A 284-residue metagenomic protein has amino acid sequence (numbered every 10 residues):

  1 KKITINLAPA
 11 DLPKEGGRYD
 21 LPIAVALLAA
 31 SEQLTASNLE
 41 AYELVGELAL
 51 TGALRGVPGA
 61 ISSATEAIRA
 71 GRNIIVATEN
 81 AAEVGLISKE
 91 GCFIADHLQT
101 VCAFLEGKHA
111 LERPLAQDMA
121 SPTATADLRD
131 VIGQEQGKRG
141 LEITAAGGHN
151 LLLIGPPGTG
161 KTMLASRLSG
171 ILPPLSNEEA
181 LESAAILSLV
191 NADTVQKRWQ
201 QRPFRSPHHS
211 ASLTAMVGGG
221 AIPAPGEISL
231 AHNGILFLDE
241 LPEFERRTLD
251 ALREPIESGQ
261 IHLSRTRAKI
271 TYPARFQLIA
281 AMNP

Functional and structural regions predicted by a protein language model:
K1-L152, P156-M163, S264: Peripheral, non-AAA+ core regions of ATP-driven protein-machinery
N38-L39, R69-A70, S88-K89, A146-G148 (+6 more regions): Short loop/turn elements that form and flank the Walker-type P-loop nucleotide-binding site in RecA-like NTPase cores
H109-I143, G147, P174-S229: P-loop NTPase nucleotide-binding/switch module
L153-Q196, R253, S258: Walker A/P-loop
L164, L168, A224-E227, E240 (+2 more regions): Helical "lid/switch" subdomain of P-loop NTPase nucleotide-binding domains
F204-R205, P223-N233, L263-N283: AAA+/SF3 P-loop NTPase mechanochemical coupling elements
N233, D239-L241, A251: Walker B catalytic acidic pair
L249-I270: Conserved catalytic/switch belt of AAA+ P-loop NTPases
